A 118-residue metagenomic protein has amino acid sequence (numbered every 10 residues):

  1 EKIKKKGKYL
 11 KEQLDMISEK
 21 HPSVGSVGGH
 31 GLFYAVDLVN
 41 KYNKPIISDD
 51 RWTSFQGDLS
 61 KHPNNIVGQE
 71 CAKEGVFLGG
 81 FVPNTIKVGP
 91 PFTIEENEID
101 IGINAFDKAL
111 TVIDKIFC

Functional and structural regions predicted by a protein language model:
E1-C118: Conserved N-terminal phosphate-binding loop of PLP-dependent enzymes in the Aspartate aminotransferase
